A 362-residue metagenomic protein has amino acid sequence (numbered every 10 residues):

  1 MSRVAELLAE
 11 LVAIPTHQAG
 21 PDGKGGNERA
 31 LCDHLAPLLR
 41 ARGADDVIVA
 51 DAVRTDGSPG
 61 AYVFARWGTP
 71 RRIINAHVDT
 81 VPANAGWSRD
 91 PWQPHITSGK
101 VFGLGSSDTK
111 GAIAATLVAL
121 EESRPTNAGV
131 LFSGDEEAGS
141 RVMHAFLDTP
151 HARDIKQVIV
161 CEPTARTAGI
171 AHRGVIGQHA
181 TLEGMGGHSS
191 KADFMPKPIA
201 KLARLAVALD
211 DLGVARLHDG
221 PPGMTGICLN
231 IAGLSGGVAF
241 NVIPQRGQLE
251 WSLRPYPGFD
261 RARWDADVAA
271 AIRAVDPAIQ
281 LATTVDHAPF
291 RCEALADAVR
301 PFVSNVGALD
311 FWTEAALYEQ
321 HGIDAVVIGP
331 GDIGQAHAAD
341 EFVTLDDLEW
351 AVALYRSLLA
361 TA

Functional and structural regions predicted by a protein language model:
M1-V101, R124, D332: Acidic/His- and Gly-rich active-site-bordering loop/insert found across diverse amide/peptide-bond hydrolases
T16, A30, P82, P163 (+2 more regions): Metal-dependent amide/peptide-bond hydrolase catalytic core, centered on the "pita-bread" metallohydrolase fold
D46-V47, R71-R72, A128, I279 (+1 more regions): Hydrophobic anchor at the start of a short beta-strand that flanks the dinucleotide cofactor-binding loop
V81-T97, D154-I155, I170-T181: Acidic-glycine-rich active-site phosphate/pyrophosphate-binding loop
P82, G99-A115, H188, I328: Glycine/serine-rich anion-binding loops at beta->alpha junctions that coordinate negatively charged ligand groups
T109-G177, P221: Acidic/histidine-rich catalytic neighborhood of metal-dependent amide-processing enzymes
